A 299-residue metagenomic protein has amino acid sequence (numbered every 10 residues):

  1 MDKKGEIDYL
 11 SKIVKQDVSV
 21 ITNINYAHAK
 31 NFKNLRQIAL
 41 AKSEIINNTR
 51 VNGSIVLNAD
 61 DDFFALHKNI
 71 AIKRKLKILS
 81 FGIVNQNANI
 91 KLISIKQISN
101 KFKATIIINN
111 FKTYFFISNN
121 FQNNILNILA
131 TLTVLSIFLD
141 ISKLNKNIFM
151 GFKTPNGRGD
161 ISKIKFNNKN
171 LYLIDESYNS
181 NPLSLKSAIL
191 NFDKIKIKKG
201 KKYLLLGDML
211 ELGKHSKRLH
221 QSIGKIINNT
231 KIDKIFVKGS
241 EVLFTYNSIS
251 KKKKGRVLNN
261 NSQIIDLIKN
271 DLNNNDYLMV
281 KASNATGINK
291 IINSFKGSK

Functional and structural regions predicted by a protein language model:
M1, I7-S11: Conserved nucleotide-sensing/catalytic segment adjacent to the nucleotide-binding pocket in NTP-handling enzymes
M1-K3, L173-N179: Switch II (G3) loop of P-loop NTPases
S11, D17-Y172, K194, K198-K201 (+3 more regions): Acidic, Mg2+-coordinating active-site environments of NTP-dependent enzymes
A29-R36, L185, G213-K217, N289-I291: Glycine/threonine-rich flexible loop motifs
T154-G157, S177-S187: Glycine-rich phosphate/pyrophosphate-binding beta-alpha loops
S177, K201-L204, L210-D276: C-terminal helical cap/extension that packs against the catalytic core of soluble nucleotide-cofactor enzymes
I268, L272-K296: A glycine-rich beta-strand to alpha-helix segment that forms a phosphate/ribose-binding loop at ligand/cofactor sites
